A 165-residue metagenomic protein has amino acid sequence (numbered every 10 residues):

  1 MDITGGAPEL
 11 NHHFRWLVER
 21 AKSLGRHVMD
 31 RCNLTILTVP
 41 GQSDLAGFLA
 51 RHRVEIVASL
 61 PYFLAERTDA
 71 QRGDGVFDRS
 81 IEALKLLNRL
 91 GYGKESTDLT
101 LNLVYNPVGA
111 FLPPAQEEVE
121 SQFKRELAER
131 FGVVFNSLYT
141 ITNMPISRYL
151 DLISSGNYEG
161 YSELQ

Functional and structural regions predicted by a protein language model:
M1-T4, N11-N106: Radical SAM/AdoMet-radical enzyme domain recognition
V57, L64-Q165: Radical SAM enzyme [4Fe-4S]-AdoMet core and its adjacent flexible, acidic and glycine-rich loops/tails across
